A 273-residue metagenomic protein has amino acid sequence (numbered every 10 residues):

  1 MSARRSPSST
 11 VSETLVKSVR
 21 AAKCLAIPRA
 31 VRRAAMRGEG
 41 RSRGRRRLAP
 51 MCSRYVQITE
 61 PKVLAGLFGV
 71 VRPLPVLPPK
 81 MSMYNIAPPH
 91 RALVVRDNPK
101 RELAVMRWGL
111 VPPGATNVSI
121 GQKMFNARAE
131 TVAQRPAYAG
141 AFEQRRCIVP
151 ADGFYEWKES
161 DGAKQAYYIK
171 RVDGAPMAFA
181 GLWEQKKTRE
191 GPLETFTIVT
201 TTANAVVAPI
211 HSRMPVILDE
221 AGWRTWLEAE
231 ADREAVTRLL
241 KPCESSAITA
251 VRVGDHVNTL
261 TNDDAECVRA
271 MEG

Functional and structural regions predicted by a protein language model:
M1-T14, S18-R20, C24, R29-R33 (+2 more regions): Low-acidity, Ser/Thr- and Arg-rich intrinsically disordered low-complexity segments
S42-G273: Short linear sequence motif anchored by a di-proline
